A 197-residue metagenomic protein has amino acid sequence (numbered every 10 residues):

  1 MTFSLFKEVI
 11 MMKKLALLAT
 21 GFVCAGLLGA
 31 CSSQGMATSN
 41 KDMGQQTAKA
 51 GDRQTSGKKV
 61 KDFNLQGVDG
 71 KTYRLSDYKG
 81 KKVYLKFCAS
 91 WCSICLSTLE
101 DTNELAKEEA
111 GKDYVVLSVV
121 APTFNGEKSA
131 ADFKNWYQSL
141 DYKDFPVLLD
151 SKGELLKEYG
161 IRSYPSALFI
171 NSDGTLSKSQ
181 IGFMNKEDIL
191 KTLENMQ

Functional and structural regions predicted by a protein language model:
M1-D62, Q197: N-terminal targeting signals for export/organelle localization
D62-V83: A short beta-strand-turn-helix
Y84-L85, V116, A167: Hydrophobic beta-strand anchors of alpha/beta hydrolase catalytic cores
F87-E104: Conserved redox-active cysteine motifs that mediate thiol-disulfide chemistry, especially di-cysteine Cys-X(1-2)-Cys
Y114-K128, D144-S151: Thiol-based oxidoreductase modules, predominantly thioredoxin-like and allied folds used for disulfide exchange
F133-I170: Short, internal strand/loop/helix patches that form the active-site neighborhood or redox-interaction surface
F169-Q197: Thiol-/selenol-based redox modules, centered on thioredoxin-like and closely related oxidoreductase domains
